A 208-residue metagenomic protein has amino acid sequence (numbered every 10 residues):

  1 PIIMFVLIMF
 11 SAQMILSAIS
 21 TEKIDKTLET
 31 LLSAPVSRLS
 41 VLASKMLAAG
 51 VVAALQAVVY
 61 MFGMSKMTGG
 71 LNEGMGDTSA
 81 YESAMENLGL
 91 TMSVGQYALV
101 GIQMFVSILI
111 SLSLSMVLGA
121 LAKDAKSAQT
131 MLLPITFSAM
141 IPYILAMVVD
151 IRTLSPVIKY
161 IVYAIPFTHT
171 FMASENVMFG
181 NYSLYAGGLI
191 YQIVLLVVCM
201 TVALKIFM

Functional and structural regions predicted by a protein language model:
P1-I15: Long, hydrophobic alpha-helical segments
A12-A34: Transmembrane helix boundary and interhelical loop/hinge segments in multi-pass membrane proteins
A18, V117-D124, M178, G187 (+1 more regions): Junction motif at the cytosolic side of a transmembrane helix
V36-T68, G101: Selective transmembrane-helix segments that form parts of the transport pathway or gating/packing helices in multipass
A57-L99, A120-L121, V148-R152, A173-V177: Short helix-loop junctions at transmembrane helix boundaries
T91-F137: A structural motif at transmembrane helix-loop-helix junctions in multipass membrane proteins
A125-I161: Transmembrane helix segments
T153-F179: Short hydrophobic, aromatic-rich alpha-helical segments embedded in or entering the lipid bilayer of multi-pass
